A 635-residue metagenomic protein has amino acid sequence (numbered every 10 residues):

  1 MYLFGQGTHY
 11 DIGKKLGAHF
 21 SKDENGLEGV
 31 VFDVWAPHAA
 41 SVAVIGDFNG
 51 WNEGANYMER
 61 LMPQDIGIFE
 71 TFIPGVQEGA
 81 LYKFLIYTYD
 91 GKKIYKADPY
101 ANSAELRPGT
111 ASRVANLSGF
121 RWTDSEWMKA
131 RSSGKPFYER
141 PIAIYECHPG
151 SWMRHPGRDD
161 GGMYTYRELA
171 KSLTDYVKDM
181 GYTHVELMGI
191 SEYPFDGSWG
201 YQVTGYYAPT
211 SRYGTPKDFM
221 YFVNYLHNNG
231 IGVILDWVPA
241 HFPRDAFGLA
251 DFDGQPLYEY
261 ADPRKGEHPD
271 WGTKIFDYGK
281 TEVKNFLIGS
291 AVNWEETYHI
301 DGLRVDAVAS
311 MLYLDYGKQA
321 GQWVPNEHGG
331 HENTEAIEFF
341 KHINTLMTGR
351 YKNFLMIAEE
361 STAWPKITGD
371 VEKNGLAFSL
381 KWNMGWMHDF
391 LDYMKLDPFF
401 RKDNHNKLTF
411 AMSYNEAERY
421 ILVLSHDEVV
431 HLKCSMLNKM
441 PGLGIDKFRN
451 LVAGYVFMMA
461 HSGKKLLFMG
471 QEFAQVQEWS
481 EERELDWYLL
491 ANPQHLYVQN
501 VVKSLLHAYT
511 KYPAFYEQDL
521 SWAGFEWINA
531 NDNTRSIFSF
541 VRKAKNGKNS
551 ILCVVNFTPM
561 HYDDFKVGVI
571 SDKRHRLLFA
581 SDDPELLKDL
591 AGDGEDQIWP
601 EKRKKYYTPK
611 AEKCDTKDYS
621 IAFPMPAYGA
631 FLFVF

Functional and structural regions predicted by a protein language model:
M1-R140, Y166-V177, G181, K402 (+3 more regions): Carbohydrate-interacting/catalytic domains
L61, Y225-N229, A250-F252, P256-A261 (+8 more regions): Active-site-proximal helices and loops of the catalytic beta/alpha 8
K92-I94, M153-H155, Y193-D196, H241-R244 (+5 more regions): Short catalytic/ligand-binding loop motif for oxyanion handling, primarily in non-cytosolic enzymes, centered on
S103-E105, E126-I142, H148-E332, F623: Substrate-binding/active-site clefts of carbohydrate-active enzymes
E146, H184-G189, G302-A307, L355-E360 (+5 more regions): Short beta-strand segments
Y206, T210-G214, Y278, H328-E332 (+3 more regions): Short, contiguous acidic/charged loop-to-helix segments that flank catalytic cores in large enzymes
A411-M436, A453: Active-site core of glycosidic bond-cleaving carbohydrate-active enzymes
S435-Y455: Aromatic-anchored helix/helix-loop segment that forms the rim or "lid" of small-molecule/cofactor binding pockets
